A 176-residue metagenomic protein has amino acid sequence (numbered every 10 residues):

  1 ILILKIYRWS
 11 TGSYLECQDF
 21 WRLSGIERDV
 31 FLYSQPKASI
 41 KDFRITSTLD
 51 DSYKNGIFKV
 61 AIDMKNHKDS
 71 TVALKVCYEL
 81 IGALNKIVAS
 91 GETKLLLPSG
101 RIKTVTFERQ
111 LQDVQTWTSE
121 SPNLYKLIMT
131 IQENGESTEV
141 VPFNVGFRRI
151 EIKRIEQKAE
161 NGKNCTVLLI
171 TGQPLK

Functional and structural regions predicted by a protein language model:
I1-K176: Secreted/periplasmic carbohydrate-active enzymes, especially glycoside hydrolases
